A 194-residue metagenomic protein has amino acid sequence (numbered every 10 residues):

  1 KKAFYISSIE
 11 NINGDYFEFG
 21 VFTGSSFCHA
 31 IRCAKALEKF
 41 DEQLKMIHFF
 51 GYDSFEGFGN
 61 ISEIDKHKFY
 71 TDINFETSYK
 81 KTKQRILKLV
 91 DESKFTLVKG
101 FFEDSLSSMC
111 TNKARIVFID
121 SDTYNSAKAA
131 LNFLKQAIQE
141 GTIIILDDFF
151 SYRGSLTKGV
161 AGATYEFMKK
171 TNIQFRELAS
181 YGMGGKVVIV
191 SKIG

Functional and structural regions predicted by a protein language model:
K1-N11: Conserved alpha-helix/loop element of class I SAM-dependent methyltransferases that forms part of the SAM/SAH-binding
I12-G194: S-adenosylmethionine/decaboxylated-SAM
